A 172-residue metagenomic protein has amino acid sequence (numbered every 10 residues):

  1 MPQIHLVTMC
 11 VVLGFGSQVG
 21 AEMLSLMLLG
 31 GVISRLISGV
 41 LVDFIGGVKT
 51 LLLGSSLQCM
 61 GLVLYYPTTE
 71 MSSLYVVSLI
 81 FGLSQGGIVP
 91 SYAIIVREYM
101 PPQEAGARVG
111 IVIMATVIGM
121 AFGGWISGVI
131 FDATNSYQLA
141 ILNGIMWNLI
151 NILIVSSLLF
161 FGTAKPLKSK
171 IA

Functional and structural regions predicted by a protein language model:
M1-S38, G123, S127: Extracytoplasmic gate region of multi-pass secondary transporters
S34-G46, F131-D132: Helix-to-loop junctions at the C-terminal end of transmembrane segments in multipass secondary transporters
L57-T69: C-terminal ends and interior cores of transmembrane alpha-helices in multi-pass membrane transporters/permeases
G61, S72-I80: Paired small-residue
G87-M100: Intracellular juxtamembrane helix-capping segments at the cytosolic ends of symmetry-related transmembrane helices
Y99-S136, N143-G144: A late C-terminal transmembrane helix in Major Facilitator Superfamily
A140-L159: Symmetry-related core transmembrane helices of the 12-TM Major Facilitator Superfamily/SLC fold
